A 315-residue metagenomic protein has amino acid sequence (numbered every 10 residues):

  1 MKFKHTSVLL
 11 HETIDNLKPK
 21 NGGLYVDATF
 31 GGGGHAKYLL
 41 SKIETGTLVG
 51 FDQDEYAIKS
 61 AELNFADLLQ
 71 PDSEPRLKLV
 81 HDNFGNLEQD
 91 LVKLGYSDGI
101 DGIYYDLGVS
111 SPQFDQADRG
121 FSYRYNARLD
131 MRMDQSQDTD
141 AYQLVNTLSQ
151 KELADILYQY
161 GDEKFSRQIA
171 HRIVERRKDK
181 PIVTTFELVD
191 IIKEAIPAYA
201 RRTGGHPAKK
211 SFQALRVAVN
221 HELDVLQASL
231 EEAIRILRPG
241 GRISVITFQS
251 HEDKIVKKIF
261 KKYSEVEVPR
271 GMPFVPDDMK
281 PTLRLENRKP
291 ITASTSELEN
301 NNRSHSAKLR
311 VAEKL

Functional and structural regions predicted by a protein language model:
M1-L315: S-adenosyl-L-methionine-dependent methyltransferase catalytic core, i.e., the SAM/SAH-binding region
